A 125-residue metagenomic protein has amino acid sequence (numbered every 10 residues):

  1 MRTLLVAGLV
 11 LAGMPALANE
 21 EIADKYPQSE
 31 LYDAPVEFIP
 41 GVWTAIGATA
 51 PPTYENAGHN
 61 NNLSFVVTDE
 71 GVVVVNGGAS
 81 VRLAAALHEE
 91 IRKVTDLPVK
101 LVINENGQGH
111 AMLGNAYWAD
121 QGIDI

Functional and structural regions predicted by a protein language model:
M1-L17: Gram-negative bacterial Sec-dependent N-terminal signal peptides
A18-Y26: Cleaved targeting-peptide boundary
K25-S29, G41: Extracytoplasmic c-type cytochrome modules immediately beyond a signal peptide or single-pass transmembrane anchor
Q28, A34-E37: N- or domain-start disorder-to-order transition segments that initiate the globular core
E30-Y32, N60-N61, L113: Short beta-strand-initiation
E37-E90: Conserved beta-strand hairpin/beta-sheet module of binuclear metal-dependent hydrolase folds, prominently
D69-V73, V81-I125: Active-site metal-binding motif and surrounding structural segment of the metallo-beta-lactamase
